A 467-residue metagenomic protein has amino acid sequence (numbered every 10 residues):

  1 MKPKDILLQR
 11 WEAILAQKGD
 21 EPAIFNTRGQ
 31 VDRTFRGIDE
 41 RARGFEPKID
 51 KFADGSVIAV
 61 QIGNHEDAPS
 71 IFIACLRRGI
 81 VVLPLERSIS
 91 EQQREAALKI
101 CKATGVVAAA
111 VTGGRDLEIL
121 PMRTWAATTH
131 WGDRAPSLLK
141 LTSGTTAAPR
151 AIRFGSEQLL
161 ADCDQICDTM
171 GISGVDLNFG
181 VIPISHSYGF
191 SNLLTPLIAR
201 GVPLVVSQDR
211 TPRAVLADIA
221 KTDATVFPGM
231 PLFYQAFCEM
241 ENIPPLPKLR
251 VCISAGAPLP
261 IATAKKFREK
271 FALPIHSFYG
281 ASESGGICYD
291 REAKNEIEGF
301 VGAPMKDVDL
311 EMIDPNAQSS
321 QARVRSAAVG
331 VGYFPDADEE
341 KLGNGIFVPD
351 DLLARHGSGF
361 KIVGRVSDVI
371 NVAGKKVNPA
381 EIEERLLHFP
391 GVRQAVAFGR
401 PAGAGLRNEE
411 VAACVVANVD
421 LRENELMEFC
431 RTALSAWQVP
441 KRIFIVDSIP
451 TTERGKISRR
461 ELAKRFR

Functional and structural regions predicted by a protein language model:
K2-I6, L15-D20, T124-L141, A147-A148 (+2 more regions): Conserved pre-ATP/AMP-binding loop-to-beta segment of ANL
P3, D20-F52, A59, H65 (+2 more regions): Conserved AMP-binding/adenylate-forming core of the ANL superfamily
D32-R36, S137-D164: Conserved AMP-binding A3 loop
P47-I89, V181, K376: Conserved AMP-binding/adenylate-forming
C163-L177, S185-V226: Conserved AMP-binding/adenylation subdomain of ANL enzymes
A224-G229, C238-I297, D309: Gly/Ser/Thr-rich phosphate-binding loop
P304, P315-N344, K375-V377: Conserved ATP/PPi-binding loop(s) of AMP-dependent carboxylate-activating enzymes
S326, D350-Q438, S448, E461: AMP-binding/adenylate-forming catalytic core of the ANL superfamily
